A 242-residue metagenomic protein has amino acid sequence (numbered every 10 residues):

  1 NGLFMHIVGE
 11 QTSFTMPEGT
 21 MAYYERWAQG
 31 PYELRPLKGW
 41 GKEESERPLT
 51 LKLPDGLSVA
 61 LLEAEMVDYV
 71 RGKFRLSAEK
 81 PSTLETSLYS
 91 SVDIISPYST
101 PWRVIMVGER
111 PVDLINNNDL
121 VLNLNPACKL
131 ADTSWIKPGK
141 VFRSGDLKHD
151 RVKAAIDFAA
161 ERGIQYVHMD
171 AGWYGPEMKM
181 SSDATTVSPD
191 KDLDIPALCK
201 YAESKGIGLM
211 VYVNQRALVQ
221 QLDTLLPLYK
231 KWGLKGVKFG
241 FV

Functional and structural regions predicted by a protein language model:
N1-L124: N-terminal accessory beta-strand-rich subdomains and adjacent acidic, glycine-rich linkers that precede catalytic cores
Q11, P48-T50, I156, C199 (+1 more regions): Short amphipathic alpha-helical segments and helix-helix/interface helices
F14, L49-L51, V59-L61, W102-M106 (+5 more regions): Generic structural hydrophobic/aromatic packing signal, biased to beta-strands
E18, G108, D146, W173 (+1 more regions): Short, flexible loop/turn elements at secondary-structure junctions
S90-V92, A155, A197-L198: Generic recognition of flexible, low-complexity loop/linker segments
Y98-Y166, D170: An acidic-aromatic substrate-binding cleft motif
A171-V242: Aromatic- and carboxylate-enriched substrate-binding clefts and catalytic-loop regions of carbohydrate-active enzymes
